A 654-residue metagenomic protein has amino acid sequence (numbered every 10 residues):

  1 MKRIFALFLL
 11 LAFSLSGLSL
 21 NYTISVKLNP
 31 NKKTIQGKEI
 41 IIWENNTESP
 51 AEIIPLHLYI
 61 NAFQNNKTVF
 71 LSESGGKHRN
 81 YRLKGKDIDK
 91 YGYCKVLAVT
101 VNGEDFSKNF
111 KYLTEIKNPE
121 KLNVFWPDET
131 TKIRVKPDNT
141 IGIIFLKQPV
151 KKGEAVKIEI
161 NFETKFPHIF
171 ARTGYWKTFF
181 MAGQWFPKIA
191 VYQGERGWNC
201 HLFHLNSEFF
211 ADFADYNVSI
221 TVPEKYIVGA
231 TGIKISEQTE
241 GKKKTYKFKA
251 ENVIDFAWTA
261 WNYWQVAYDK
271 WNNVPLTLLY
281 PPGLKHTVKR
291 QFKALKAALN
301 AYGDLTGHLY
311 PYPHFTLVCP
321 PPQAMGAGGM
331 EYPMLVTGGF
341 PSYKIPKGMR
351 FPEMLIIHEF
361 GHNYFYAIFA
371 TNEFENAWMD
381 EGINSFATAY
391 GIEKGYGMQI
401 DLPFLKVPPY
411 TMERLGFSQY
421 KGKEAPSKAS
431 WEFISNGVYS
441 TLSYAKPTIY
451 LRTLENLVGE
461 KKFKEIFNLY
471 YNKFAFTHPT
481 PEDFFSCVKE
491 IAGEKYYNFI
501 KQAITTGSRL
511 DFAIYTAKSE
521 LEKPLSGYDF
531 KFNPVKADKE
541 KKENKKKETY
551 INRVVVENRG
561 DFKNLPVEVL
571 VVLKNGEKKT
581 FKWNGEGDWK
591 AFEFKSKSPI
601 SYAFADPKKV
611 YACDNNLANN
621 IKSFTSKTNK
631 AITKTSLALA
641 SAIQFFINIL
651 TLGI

Functional and structural regions predicted by a protein language model:
F13-Q36, K77, W176, Y497-Q502 (+1 more regions): N-terminal, polar/Ser/Thr-rich
P55-E115, P119, N123-V124, G183 (+3 more regions): Solvent-exposed beta-hairpin/edge-strand motifs
K77-Y93, L97-A98, E104, R134-K136 (+3 more regions): Extended, low-hydrophobicity, Ser/Thr/Pro/Gly-biased non-transmembrane segments
I189-W198, L205-I357, F386-A389, M398: Hydrophobic helix-coil surface modules that form long, contiguous segments used for peptide/substrate interaction
A230, Y497, L510-D606: Beta-strand-rich binding/interaction modules
F360-N376: Catalytic Zn2+-binding segment of zinc metalloproteases
E381, S385-I449, T453, L457 (+1 more regions): Acidic/His/Gly-enriched intrinsically disordered linker/tail segments that often contain short helix/coil "MoRF-like"
Q399, S440-S526: Amphipathic alpha-helical substructures
